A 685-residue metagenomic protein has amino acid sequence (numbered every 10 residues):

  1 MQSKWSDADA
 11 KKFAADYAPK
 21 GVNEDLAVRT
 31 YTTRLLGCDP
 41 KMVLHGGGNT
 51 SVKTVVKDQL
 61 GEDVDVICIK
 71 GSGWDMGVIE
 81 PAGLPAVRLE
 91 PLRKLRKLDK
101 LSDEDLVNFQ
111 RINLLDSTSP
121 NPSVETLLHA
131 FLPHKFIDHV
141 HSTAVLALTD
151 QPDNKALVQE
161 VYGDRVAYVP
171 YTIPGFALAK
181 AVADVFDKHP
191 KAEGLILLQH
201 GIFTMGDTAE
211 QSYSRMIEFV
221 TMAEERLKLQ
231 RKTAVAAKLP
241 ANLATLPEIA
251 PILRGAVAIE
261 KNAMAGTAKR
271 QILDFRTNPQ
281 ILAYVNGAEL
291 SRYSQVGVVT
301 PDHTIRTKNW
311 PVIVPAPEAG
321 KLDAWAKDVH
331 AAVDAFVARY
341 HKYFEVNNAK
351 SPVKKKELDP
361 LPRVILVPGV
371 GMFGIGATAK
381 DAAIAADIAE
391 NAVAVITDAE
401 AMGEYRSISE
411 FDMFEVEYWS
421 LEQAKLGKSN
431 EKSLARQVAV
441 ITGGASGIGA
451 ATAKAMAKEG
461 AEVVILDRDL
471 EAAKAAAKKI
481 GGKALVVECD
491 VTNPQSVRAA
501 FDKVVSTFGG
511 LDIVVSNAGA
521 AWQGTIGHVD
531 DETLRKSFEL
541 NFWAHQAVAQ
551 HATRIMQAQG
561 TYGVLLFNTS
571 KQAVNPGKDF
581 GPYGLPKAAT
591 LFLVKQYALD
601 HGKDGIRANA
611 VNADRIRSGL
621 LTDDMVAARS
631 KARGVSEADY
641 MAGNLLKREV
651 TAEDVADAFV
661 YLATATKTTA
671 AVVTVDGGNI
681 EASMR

Functional and structural regions predicted by a protein language model:
M1-A439, A451: Glycine-rich flexible loops
G510-L511, M556-T569, K603-I606, A671: Active-site loop of short-chain dehydrogenase/reductase
T525-I526, D530-F538: Substrate-binding pocket helix/loop in short-chain dehydrogenase/reductase
V529, P576-L585, Q596: Active-site loop-to-helix junction immediately N-terminal to the catalytic Tyr of the SDR YXXXK motif in Rossmann-fold
A549, P586, V594: Active-site helix of classical SDR
R554, L599-D600: Alpha-helical segment proximal to the catalytic Tyr-Lys
R648-V675, I680: C-terminal substrate-recognition "lid" of short-chain dehydrogenase/reductases
